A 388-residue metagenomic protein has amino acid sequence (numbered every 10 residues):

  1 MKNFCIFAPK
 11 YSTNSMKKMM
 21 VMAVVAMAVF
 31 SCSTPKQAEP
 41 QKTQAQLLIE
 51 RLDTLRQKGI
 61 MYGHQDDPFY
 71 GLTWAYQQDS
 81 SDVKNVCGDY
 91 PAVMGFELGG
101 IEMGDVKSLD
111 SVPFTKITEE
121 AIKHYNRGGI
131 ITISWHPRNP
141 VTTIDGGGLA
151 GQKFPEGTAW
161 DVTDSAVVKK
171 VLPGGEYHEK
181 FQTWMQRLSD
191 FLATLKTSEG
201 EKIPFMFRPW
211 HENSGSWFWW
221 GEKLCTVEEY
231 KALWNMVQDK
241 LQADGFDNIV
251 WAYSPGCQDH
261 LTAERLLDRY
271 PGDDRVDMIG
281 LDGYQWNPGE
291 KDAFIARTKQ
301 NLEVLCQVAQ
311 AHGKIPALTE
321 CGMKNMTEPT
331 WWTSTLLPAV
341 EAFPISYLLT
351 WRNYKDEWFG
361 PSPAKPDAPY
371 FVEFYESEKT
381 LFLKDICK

Functional and structural regions predicted by a protein language model:
F30-S31: C-terminal motif of bacterial Sec signal peptides marking the signal peptidase cleavage site
K36-V93, G99, G104-S111: N-terminal module-boundary/linker segments of secreted carbohydrate-active enzymes
Q46-L47, W74-V83, T115-E119, L188-F191 (+3 more regions): Alpha-helical scaffolding within the catalytic cores of extracellular/periplasmic polymer-degrading hydrolases
I60-D66, K314-K388: Substrate-binding cleft of secreted/luminal carbohydrate-active enzymes
H64-Q65, R208-W210, Q238-E264, G313-M326 (+1 more regions): Aromatic-lined carbohydrate-recognition surfaces of secreted/lumenal glycan-active proteins
P68-Y76, I101-T115, G256-E264, Y284-K299 (+2 more regions): Acidic-and-aromatic substrate-binding clefts and catalytic sites of carbohydrate-active enzymes
F96, L266-I295, W351-N353: Aromatic- and acid-rich polysaccharide-binding/catalytic face of secreted or lumenal carbohydrate-active enzymes
G99, M103-D239, A243-F246: Substrate-binding cleft of extracellular glycoside hydrolase catalytic domains
